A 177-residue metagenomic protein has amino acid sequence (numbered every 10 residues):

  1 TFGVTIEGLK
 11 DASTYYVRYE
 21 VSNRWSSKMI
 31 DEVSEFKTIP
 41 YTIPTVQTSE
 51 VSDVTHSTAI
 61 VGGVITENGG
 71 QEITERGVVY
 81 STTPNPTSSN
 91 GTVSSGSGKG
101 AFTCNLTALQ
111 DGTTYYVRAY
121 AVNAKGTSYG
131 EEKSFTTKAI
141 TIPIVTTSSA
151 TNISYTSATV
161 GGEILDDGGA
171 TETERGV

Functional and structural regions predicted by a protein language model:
T1-V177: Short, surface-exposed linear motifs at loops/turns and structural transition points
